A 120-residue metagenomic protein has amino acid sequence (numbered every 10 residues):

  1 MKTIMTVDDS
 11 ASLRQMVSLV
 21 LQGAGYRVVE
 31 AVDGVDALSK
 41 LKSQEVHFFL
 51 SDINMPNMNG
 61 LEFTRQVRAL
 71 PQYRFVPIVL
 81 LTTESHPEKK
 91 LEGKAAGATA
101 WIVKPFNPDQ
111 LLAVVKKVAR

Functional and structural regions predicted by a protein language model:
Q15-G23: Charged docking surfaces used in two-component/phosphorelay signaling
G25-V32, K40: Short hydrophobic/Thr-rich beta-strand motif most characteristic of the beta2 strand and flanking loop of CheY-like
E45-L50: Active-site beta3 strand of CheY-like receiver
D52, T82: Active-site residues of response regulator receiver
M55: Receiver (REC) domain active-site loop signature in two-component systems and cognate sites in sensor histidine kinases
T99: Short, glycine/charged-rich "phosphate-handling" switch motifs in NTP-dependent and phosphotransfer domains
F106-V115: C-terminal output helix
